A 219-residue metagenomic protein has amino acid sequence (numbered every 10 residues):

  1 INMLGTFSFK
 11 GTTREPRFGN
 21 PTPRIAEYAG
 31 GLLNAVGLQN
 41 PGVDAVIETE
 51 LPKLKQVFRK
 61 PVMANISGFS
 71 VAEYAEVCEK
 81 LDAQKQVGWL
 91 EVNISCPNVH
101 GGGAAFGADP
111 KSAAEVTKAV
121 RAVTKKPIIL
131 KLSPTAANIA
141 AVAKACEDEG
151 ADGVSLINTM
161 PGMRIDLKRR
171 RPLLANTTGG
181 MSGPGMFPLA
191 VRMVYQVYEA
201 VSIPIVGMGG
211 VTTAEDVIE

Functional and structural regions predicted by a protein language model:
I1-V62, S67-F69: N-terminal capping/small domains of soluble enzymes
E48, Q56-V57, F69-V206, A214-E219: Alpha/beta enzyme core
V211: Short donor-sugar binding/catalytic loops of nucleotide-sugar-dependent glycosyltransferases, especially enzymes
